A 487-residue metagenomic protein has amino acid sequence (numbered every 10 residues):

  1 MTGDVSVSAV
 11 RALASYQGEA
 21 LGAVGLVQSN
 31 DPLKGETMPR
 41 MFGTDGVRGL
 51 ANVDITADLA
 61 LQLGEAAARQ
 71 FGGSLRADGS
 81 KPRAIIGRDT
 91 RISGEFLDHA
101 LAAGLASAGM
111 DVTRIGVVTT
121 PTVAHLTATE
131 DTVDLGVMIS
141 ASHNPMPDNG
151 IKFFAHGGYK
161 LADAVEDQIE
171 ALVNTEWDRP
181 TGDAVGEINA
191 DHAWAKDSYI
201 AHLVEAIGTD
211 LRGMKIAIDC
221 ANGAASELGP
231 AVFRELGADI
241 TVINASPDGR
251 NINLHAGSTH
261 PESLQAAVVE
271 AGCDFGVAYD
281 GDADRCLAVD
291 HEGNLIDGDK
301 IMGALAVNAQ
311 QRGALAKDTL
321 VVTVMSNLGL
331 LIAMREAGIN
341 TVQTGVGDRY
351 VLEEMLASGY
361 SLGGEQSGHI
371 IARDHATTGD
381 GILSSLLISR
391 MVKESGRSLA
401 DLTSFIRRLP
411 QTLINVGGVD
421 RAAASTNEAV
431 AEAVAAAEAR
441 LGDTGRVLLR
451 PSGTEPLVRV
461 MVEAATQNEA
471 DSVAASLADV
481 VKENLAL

Functional and structural regions predicted by a protein language model:
N30-A103, S107-A108, D134, N189-K215 (+1 more regions): An N-terminal, well-structured beta->alpha segment
F42-G43, I86, V112-V117, M138-I139 (+8 more regions): General beta-strand structural signal in soluble alpha/beta enzymes
L50, N149-A271: Gly/Ser/Thr-enriched, mixed-charge loops and adjacent short helices that form phosphate/oxyanion-binding elements
R69, G73, A77, R83-D148 (+1 more regions): N-terminal small/polar loop signature for handling phosphorylated ligands or for N-terminal nucleophile
G87-R88, I218-C220, D290, D374 (+1 more regions): Short glycine-centered, acidic/aromatic-flanked micro-motifs in structured strand/loop junctions that mark active-site
T120, D167-I200, E205, H291-G364 (+1 more regions): Proline/glycine-rich low-complexity loops and linkers
F275, R312-L487: Phosphate-binding and adjacent anionic-ligand microenvironments
